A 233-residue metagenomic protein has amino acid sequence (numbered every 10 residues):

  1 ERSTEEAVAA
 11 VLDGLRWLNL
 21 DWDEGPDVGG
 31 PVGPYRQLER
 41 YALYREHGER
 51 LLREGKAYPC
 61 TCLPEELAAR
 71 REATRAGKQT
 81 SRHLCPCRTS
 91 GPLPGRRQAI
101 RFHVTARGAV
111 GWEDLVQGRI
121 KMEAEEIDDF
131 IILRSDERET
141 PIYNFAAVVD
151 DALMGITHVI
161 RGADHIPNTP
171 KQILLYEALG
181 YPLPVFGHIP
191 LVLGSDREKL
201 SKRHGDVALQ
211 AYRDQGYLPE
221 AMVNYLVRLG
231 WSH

Functional and structural regions predicted by a protein language model:
E1-A76, T140, P167-Y181, A221: N-terminal Rossmann-like or analogous alpha/beta NTP/dinucleotide-binding catalytic cores that position adenine
L18-G25, Y44-H47, F145-A152, V185 (+2 more regions): Short amphipathic alpha-helical segments, especially helix-boundary/capping motifs
G29-Y35, I156-T157, D206-A208: Short acidic, glycine/Ser/Thr-rich loop/turn "cap" segments at secondary-structure junctions
P34-Q37, R161-H165, A211-G216, W231: Hydrophobic alpha-helical scaffolding
R53, Y58-H188, L193-L200, A208: Active-site cores that bind ATP or allylic diphosphates and position pyrophosphate for catalysis
H204, A208-H233: A conserved active-site cap/scaffold subdomain adjacent to cofactor or substrate pockets
